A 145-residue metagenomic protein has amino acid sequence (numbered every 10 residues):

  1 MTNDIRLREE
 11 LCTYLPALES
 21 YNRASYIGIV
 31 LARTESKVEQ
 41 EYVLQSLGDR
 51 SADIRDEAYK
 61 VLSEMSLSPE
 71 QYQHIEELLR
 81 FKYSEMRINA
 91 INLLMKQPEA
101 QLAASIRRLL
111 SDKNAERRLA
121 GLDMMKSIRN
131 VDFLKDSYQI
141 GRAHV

Functional and structural regions predicted by a protein language model:
T2-D4, Y14, L18, V30-T34 (+4 more regions): Residue-level signature of the C-terminal ends
D4-L15, S36-G48, L67-L79, E99-L110 (+1 more regions): Amphipathic alpha-helical scaffolding segments comprising HEAT/armadillo-like alpha-solenoid repeats
L18-S20, R50-S51, K82-S84, K113-E116 (+1 more regions): Short inter-helical turns and helix N-cap capping residues of alpha-solenoid HEAT/ARM repeat scaffolds
R23-A24, R55, R87, R118: Residue-level detector of extended alpha-helical repeat arrays and alpha-solenoid scaffolds
Y26-I27, A58, A90, A120-G121: Conserved hydrophobic register position within alpha-solenoid helical repeats
S84, I91-F133: Polyanion-binding and phosphate-handling cores
